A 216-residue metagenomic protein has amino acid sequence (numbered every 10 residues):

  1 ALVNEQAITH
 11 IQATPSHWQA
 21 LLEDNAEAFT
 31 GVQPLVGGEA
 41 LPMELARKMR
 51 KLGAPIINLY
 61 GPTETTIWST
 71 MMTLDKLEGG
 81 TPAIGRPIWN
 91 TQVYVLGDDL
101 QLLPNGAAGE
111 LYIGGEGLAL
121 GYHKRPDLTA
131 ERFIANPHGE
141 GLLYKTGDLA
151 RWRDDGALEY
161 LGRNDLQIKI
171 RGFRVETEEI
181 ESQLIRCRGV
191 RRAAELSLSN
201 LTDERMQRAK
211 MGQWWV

Functional and structural regions predicted by a protein language model:
A1-A83, N90-Q92, G97-L102, D127-L128 (+1 more regions): Adenylate-forming
P55-N58, T73-V216: AMP-dependent adenylate-forming
